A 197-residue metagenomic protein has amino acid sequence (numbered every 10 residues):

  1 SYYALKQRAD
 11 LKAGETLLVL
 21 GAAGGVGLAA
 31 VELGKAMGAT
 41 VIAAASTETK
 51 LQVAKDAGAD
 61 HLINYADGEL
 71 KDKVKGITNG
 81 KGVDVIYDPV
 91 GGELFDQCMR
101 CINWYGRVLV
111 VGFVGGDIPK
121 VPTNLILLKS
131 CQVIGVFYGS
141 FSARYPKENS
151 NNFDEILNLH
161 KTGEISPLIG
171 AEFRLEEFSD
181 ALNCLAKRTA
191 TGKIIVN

Functional and structural regions predicted by a protein language model:
Y2-G68: Mid-domain Rossmann-like dinucleotide-binding core that forms the NAD(H)/NADP(H) cofactor-binding site
A13-E15, V83, Y105: Phosphate-coordination loops involved in phosphoryl transfer and adenosine-cofactor binding
L18, I86-Y87, L109: N-terminal Rossmann-like NAD(P) cofactor-binding module of classical short-chain dehydrogenase/reductase
E69-G80: Short amphipathic alpha-helix with an adjacent loop that forms part of the alpha/beta core around
E93-I165: Glycine-rich phosphate-binding loop and adjacent beta-alpha segment of Rossmann(oid) nucleotide-cofactor-binding
R144-N197: C-terminal hydrophobic helical "lid"/dimerization subdomain of Rossmann-like NAD(P)H-dependent oxidoreductases
